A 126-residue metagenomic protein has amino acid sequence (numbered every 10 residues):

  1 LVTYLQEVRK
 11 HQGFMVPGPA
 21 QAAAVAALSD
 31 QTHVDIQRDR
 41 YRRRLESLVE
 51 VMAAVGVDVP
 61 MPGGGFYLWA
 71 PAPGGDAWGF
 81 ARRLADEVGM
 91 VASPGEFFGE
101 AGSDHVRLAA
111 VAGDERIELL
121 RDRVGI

Functional and structural regions predicted by a protein language model:
L1-R42: Conserved core segment of the aminotransferase class I/II
V2, A20-Q21, A77, A81 (+1 more regions): A general structural signal for well-ordered alpha-helical segments in protein cores
Q12-M15, A24, S47-L48, L68-A85: Accessory recognition modules or surfaces
Q21, V25, Y41-V49, V59-P71 (+1 more regions): Conserved glycine-rich beta-strand-loop-beta hairpin in the small C-terminal domain of fold type I
S29, P73, V111-G113: Residue-level recognition of strand-loop junctions within catalytic nucleotide-signaling folds
V55-V59, V91-E96: A short linear hydrophobic-aromatic micro-motif
R83-A92, F98-I126: PLP-dependent enzyme catalytic core of the Aspartate aminotransferase-like
